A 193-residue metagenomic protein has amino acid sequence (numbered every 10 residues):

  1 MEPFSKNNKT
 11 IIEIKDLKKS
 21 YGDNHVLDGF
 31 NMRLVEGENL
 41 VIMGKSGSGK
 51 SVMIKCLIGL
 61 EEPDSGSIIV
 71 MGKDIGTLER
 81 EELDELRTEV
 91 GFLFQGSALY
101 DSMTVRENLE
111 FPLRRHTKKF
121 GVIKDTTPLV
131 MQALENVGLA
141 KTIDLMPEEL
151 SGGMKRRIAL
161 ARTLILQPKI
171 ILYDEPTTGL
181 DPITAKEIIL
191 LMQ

Functional and structural regions predicted by a protein language model:
I58: Helix-to-loop junction immediately C-terminal to a conserved catalytic motif
G66-D74: Conserved ABC transporter NBD signature motif
D74, T117, G121-K141, L190: Conserved ABC ATPase "signature" region
L145-E148, L166, L190: Conserved signature/switch motifs of ABC ATPase nucleotide-binding domains
I171-D174: Catalytic Walker B motif of ABC-type/P-loop ATPase nucleotide-binding domains
P182-T184: Helix N-cap at the start of a conserved alpha-helix in ABC-type nucleotide-binding domains
